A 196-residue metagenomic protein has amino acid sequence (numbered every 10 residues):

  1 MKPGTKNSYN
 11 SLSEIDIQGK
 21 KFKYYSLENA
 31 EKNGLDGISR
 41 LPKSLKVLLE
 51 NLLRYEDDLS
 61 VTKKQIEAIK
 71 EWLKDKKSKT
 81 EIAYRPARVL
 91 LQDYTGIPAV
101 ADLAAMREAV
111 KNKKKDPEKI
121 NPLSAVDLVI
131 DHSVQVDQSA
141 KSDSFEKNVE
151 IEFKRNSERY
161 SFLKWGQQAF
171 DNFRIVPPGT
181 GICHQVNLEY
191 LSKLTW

Functional and structural regions predicted by a protein language model:
M1-W196: Fe-S-dependent hydro-lyases/dehydratases of central metabolism
